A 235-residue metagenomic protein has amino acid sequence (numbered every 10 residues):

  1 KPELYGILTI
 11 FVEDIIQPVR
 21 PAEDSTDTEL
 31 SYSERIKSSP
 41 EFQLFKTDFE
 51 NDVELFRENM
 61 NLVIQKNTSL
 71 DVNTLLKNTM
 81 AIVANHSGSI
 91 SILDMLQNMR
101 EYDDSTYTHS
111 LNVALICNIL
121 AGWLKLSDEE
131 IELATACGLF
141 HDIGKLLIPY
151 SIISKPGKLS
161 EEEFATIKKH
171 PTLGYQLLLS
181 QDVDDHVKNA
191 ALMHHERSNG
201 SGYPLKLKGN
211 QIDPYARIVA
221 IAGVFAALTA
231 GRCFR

Functional and structural regions predicted by a protein language model:
K1-R35: His/Asp/Glu-rich acidic catalytic environments and adjacent acidic regulatory segments
E29-K168, Y175-D182, H186: Acidic/His-rich, divalent-metal-binding segments that scaffold phosphate/diphosphate chemistry
R57, G174-Y175, N199, A226: Structural signal for well-ordered, non-membrane alpha-helices
G138, L178-V219, F234-R235: Histidine/acidic-rich helix-loop-helix segments that form or flank divalent-metal centers in metalloenzyme catalytic
D142, E196, G223-A226: Acidic active-site catalytic centers that drive phospho-/nucleotidyl reactions and related ester hydrolyses
I148-P149, G200, A230: Active-site-flanking alpha-helical
R217-A230: Conserved beta-strand-loop-short alpha-helix elements that form and flank the Mn2+/Mg2+-coordinating active site
